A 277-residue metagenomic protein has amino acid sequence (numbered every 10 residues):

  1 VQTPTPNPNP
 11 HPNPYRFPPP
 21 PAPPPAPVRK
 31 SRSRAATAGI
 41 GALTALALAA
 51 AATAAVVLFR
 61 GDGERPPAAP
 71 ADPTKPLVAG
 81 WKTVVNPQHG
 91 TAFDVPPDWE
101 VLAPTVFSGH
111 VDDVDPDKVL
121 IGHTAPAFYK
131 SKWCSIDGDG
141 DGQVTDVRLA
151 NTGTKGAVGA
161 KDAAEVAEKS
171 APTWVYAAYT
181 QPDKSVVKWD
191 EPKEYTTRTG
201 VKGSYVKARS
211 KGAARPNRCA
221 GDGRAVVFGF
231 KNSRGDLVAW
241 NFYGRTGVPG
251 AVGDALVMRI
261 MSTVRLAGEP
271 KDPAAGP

Functional and structural regions predicted by a protein language model:
Q2-P4, P14-G80: Hydrophobic single-pass membrane-targeting/anchoring helices
T3, N7, P14, G156-F228: Signature of long, low-cysteine stretches enriched in small and polar/charged residues
A68, A275-P277: Short, solvent-exposed mixed-charge patches
P70-T74, L102, Q181-K188: Surface-exposed patches in mature extracellular/periplasmic domains of secreted proteins
K82-Q88, V111-D112, K193-T197: Short acidic-hydrophobic surface loop/beta-edge motif
H89-D162: Secretory pathway targeting signatures of secreted, lumenal, and periplasmic proteins
L102, K169-T180, I260-T263, A267: Structured segments of extracytoplasmic/periplasmic soluble domains in secreted or envelope-associated proteins
T196-A274: Short, well-structured beta-strand
